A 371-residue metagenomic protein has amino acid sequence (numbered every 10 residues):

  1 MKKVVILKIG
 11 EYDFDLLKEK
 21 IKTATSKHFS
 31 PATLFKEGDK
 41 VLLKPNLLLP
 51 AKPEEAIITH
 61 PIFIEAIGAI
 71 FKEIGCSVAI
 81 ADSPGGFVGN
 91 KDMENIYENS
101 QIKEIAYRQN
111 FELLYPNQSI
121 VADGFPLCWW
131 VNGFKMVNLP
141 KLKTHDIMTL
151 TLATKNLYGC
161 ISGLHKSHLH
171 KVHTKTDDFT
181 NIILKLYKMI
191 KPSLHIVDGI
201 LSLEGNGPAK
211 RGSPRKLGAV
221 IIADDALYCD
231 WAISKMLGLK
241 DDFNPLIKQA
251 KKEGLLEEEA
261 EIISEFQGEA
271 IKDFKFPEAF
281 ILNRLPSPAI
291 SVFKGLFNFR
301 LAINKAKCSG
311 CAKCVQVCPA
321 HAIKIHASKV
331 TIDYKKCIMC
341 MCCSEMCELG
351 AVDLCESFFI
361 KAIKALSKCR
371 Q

Functional and structural regions predicted by a protein language model:
M1-K305, S309, V315-P319, K324-K329 (+3 more regions): N-terminal and secondary-structure boundary signal
I338-M339: Extended, alpha-helix-rich binding/interface surfaces that flank or overlap catalytic cores and mediate recognition
